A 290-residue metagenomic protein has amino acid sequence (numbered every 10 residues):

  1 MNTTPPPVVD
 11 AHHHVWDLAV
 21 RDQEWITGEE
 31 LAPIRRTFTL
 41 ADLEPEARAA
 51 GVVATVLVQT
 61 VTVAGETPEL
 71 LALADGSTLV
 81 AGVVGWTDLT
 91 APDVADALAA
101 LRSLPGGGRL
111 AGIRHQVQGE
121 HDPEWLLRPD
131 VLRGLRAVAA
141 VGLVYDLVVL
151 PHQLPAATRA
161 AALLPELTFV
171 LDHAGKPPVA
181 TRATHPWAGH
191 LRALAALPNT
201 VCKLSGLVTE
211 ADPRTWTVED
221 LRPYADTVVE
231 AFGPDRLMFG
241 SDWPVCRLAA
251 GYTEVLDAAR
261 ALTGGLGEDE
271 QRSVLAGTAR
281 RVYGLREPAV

Functional and structural regions predicted by a protein language model:
M1-I26: Replace "His-x-His-based motif
M1-V9, L31-A54, T227, F232-M238 (+1 more regions): Mid-to-C-terminal alpha-helical segments outside catalytic/metal-binding sites
H12, T55, L70, V83 (+7 more regions): Conserved, mostly hydrophobic/aromatic
H14, V61, Q118, G175 (+2 more regions): Catalytic metal-binding/acid-base residues of hydrolase active sites
T27-A64, V80-D88, A111-H115, L143-Y145: Divalent metal-dependent hydrolysis catalytic cores, especially in the metallo-beta-lactamase
D42-E46, E66-L73, A97-L101, D130-A137 (+4 more regions): A general structural detector for well-ordered alpha-helical segments in enzyme core domains, enriched
G65-H152, R159, K203-L207, R214-T215: Active-site gating/metal-coordination segments in enzymes
W125-M238: Catalytic pocket-lining loop regions of alpha/beta-barrel enzymes, especially the amidohydrolase/enolase/GH5 lineages
